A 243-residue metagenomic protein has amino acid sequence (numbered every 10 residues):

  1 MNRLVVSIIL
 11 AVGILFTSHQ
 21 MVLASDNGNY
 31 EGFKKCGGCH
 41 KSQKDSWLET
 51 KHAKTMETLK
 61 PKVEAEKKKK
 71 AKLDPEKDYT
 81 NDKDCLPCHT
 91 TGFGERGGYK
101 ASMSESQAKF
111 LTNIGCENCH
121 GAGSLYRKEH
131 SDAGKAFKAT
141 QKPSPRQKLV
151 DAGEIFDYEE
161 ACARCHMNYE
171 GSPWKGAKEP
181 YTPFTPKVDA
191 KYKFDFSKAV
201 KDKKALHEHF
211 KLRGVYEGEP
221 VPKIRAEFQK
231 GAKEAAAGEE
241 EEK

Functional and structural regions predicted by a protein language model:
M1-I9, S18: Bacterial N-terminal signal peptides that target proteins for export
V12-L23: C-terminal segment of classical bacterial N-terminal signal peptides
M21-L111, G123-I155, K187-K243: Sequence context of c-type cytochrome heme-c attachment sites
H89, H120, H166: Helix-to-catalytic-loop junction in kinase catalytic cores
T112-H120: Hydrophobic or amphipathic alpha-helical targeting/insertion segments
L125-K128, E170-P180: Substrate-binding/catalytic groove segments of enzymes that remodel or degrade extracellular structural polymers
P143-W174: Repeat-solenoid scaffold signature
K175-K193: Organelle targeting or membrane-anchoring low-complexity regions in eukaryotic organelle proteins
